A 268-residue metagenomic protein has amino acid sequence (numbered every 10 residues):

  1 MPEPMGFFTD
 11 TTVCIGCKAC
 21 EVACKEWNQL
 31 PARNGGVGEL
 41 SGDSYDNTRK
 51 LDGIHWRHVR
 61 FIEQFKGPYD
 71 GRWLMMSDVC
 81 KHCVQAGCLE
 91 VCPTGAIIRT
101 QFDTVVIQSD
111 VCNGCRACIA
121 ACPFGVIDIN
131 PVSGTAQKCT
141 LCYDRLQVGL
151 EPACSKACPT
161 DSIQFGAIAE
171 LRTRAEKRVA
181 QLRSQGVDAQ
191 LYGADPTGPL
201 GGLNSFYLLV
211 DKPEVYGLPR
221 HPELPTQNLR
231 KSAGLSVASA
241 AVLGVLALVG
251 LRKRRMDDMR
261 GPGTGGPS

Functional and structural regions predicted by a protein language model:
M1-S268: Non-ligating segments of multi-cofactor redox enzymes
